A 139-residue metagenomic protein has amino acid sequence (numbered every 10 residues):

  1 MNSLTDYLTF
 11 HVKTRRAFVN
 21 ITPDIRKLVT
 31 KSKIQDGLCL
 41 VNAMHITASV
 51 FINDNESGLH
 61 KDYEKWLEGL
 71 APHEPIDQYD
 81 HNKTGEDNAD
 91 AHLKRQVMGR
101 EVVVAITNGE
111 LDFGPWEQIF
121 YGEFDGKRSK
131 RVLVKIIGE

Functional and structural regions predicted by a protein language model:
M1-E139: Active-site histidine-anchored catalytic micro-motif
